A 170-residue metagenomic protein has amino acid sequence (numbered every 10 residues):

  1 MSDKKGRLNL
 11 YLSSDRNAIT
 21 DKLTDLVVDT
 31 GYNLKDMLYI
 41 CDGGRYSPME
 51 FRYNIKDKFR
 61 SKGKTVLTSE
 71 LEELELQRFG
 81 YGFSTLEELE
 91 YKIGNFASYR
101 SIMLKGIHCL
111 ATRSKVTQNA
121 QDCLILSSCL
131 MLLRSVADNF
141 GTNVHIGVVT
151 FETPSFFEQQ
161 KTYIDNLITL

Functional and structural regions predicted by a protein language model:
S2-Y91: Conserved P-loop
L8-N9, L34-Y39, Y99-L104, T142-V148: Hydrophobic beta-strand segments of well-ordered beta-sheets in folded domains
G44, H108-C109, F151-F156: Short, internal active-site loops enriched in acidic
P48-R52, T112-V116, F157-Q159: A short acidic (Asp/Glu
E75, A97-R100, I164: Exposed regions on extracellular, virion, or secretory-pathway luminal proteins
Y81-F140: Phosphate-binding/switch loop-helix module in NTP-utilizing enzymes
M131, S135-L170: Phosphate-binding/switch region of NTP-binding enzymes
